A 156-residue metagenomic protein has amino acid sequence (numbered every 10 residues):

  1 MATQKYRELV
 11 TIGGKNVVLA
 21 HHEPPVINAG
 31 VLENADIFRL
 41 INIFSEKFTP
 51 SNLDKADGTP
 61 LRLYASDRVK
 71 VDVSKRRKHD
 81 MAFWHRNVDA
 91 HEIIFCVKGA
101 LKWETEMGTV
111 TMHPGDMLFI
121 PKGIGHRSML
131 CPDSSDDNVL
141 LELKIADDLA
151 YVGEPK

Functional and structural regions predicted by a protein language model:
M1-V73, F83-W84, K156: A short, N-terminal "cap"/entry segment at the start of jelly-roll beta-barrel domains of the cupin/DSBH fold
L61-A65, M81-V88, T105, M129-C131: Short histidine-centered beta-strand/loop micro-motifs that create catalytic or ligand/metal-coordination sites
R76, R86-W103, K144-A146: Short, conserved beta-strand element in jelly-roll/cupin
W84, W103-E104, I120, H126-S134 (+1 more regions): Short beta-strand His + acidic residue motifs that chelate non-heme Fe in jelly-roll/DSBH and cupin folds
E106-K122: Short acidic-glycine-tyrosine-enriched beta hairpin
F119, S134-G153: A short hydrophobic beta-strand segment most commonly corresponding to one strand of the jelly-roll/cupin
